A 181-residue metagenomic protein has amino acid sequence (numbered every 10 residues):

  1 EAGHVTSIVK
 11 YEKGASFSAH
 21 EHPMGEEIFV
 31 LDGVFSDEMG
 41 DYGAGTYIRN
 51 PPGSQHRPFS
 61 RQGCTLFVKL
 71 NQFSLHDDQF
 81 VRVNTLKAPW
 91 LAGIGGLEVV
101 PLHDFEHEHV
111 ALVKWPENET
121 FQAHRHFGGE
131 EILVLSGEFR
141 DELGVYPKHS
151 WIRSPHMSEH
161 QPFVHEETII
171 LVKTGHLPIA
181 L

Functional and structural regions predicted by a protein language model:
E1-G3, R61-H107: A short, N-terminal "cap"/entry segment at the start of jelly-roll beta-barrel domains of the cupin/DSBH fold
S7-V9, S18-H22, M39, P58-F59 (+4 more regions): Short histidine-centered beta-strand/loop micro-motifs that create catalytic or ligand/metal-coordination sites
I8-Y11, I28-D32, Y42, T46-Y47 (+4 more regions): Short, structured motif recognition centered on aromatic/hydrophobic residues
K13-A15, H22-D37, E119, A123-E142 (+1 more regions): Glycine- and acidic-residue-biased ligand/ion/polar-headgroup-sensing regions
S36-Q55, R140-H160: Short acidic-glycine-tyrosine-enriched beta hairpin
D41, P52-H76, H156-L181: Ligand-binding loop in jelly-roll beta-barrel domains
T85, W90-S136, D141: Surface-exposed interaction/gating patches
